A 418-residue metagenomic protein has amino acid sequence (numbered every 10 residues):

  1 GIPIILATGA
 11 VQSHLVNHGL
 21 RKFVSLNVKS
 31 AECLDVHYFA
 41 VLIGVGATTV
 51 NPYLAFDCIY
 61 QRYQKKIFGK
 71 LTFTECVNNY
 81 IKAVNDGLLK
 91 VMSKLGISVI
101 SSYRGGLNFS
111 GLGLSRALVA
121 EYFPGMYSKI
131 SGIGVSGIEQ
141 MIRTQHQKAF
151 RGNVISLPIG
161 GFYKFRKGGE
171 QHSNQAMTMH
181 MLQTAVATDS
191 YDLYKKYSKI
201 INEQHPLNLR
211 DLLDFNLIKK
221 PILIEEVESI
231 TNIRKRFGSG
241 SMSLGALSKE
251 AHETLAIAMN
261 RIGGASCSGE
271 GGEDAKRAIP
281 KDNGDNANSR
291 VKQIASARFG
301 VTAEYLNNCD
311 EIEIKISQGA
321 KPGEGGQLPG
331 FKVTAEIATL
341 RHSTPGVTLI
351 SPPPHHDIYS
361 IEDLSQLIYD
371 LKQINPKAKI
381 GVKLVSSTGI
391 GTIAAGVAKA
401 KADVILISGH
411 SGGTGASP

Functional and structural regions predicted by a protein language model:
G1-E32, V36-Y63, L89, I100-S102 (+4 more regions): Alpha/beta enzyme core
F39, T49-P52, K65-G300, C309-E311 (+2 more regions): Flexible, glycine-rich loop/tail regions that form catalytic "lids" or insertion modules at the edges of active sites
